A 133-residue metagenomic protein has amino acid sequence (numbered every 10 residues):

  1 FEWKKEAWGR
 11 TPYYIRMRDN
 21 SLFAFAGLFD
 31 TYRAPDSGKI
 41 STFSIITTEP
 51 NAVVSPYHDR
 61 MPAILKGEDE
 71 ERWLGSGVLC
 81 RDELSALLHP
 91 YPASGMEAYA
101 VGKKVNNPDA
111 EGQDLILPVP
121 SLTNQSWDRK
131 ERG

Functional and structural regions predicted by a protein language model:
F1-G133: A structured binding-face within diverse protein domains that lines the active/interaction site
